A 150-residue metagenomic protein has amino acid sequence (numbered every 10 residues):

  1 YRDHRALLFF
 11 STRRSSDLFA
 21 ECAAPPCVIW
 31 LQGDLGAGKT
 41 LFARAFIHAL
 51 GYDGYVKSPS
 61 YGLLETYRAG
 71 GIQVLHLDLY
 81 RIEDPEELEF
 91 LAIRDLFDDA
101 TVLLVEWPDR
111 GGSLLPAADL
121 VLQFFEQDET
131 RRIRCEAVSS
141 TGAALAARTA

Functional and structural regions predicted by a protein language model:
Y1-H4, L8-S15: Short, small-residue-biased leader/transition segments that mark boundaries at the very start of proteins
S16-C22: Pre-Walker A adenine-sensing motif
I29-L31: Hydrophobic anchor at the beta1->P-loop junction of P-loop NTPases
D34: P-loop (Walker A) phosphate-binding loop of NTP-binding proteins
K39: Conserved lysine of the Walker
H48, E83, L88, R94-A150: Short phosphate-coordinating micro-motif centered on Lys-Gly-acidic
Y52-Y67: Short beta-strand-centered segment that lines the nucleotide-binding/catalytic pocket of NTP-utilizing
